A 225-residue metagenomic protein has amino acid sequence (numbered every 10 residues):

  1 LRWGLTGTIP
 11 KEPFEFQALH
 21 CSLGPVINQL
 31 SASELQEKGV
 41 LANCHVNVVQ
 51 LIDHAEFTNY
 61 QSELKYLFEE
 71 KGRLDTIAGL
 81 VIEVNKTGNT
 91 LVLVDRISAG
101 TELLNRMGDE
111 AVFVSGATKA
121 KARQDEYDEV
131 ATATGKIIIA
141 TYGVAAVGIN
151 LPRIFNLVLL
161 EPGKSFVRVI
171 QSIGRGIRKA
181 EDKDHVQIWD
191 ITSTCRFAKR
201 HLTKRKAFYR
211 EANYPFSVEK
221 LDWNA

Functional and structural regions predicted by a protein language model:
L1-V46, Y209: Post-DEXD/H (motif II) to motif III coupling segment of the RecA-like Helicase ATP-binding lobe
G7-E12, E34-L41, Q50-H54, S98 (+4 more regions): Conserved nucleotide-binding/hydrolysis micro-motifs of P-loop NTPases
T8-I9, K164-I188, R205-A207: Conserved SF2 helicase motif VI
A55-R106: Conserved interdomain hinge at the start of the Helicase C-terminal
K86-N89, G135, I154: Short, high-confidence coil segments that cap the C-terminus of an alpha-helix and link into the following beta-strand
L91, T101-E102, G108-A146, R168: Conserved helicase ATPase core of P-loop NTP-dependent helicases/translocases
I139-A140, V147-P162, R168-Q171, V186-D190: A short beta-strand element within the Helicase C-terminal
K179, C195-A225: Helicase-associated low-complexity regulatory tails and linkers flanking the ATPase motor
